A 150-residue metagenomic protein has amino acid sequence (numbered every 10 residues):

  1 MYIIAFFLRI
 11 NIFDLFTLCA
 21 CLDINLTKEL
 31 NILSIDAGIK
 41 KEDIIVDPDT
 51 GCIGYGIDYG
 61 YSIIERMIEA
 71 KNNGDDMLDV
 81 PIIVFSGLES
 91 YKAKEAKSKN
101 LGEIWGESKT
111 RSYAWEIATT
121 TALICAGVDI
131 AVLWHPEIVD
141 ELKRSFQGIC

Functional and structural regions predicted by a protein language model:
Y2-I3, R9-S145: Catalytic alpha/beta core domains of metabolic enzymes, predominantly
